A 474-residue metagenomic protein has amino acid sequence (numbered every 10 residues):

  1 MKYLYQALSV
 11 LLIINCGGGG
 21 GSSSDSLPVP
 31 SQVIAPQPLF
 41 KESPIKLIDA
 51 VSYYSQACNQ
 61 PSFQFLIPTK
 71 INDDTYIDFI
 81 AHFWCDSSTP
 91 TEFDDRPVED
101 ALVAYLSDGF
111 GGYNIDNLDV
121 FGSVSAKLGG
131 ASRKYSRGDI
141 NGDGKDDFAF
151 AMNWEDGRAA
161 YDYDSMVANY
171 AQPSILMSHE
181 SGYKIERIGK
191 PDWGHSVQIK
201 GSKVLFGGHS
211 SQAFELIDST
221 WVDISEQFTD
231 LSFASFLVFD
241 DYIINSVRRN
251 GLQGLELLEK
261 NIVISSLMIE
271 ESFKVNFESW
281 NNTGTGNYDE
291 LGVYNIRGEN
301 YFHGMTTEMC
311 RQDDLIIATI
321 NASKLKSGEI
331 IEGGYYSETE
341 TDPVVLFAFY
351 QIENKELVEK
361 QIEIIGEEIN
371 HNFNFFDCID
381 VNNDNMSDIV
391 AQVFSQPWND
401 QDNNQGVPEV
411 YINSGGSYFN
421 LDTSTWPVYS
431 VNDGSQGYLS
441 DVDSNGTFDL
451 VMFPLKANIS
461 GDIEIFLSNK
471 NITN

Functional and structural regions predicted by a protein language model:
K2-V10: Sec-dependent signal peptide recognition, specifically the positively charged N-region followed immediately by
I14-N15: C-terminal motif of bacterial Sec signal peptides marking the signal peptidase cleavage site
V29-S62, L106-G130, Q172-V197, S202-L205 (+11 more regions): Blade-edge motifs of beta-propeller repeat domains
S62-N72, H82, A131-G142, A151 (+5 more regions): Beta-propeller blade termini
D73-F83, G142-M152, S202-G207, D241-V247 (+4 more regions): Acidic/hydrophobic-patterned starts of short beta strands in beta-sheet-rich repeat architectures
W84-P90, W154-A159, R249-L252, A322-S327 (+3 more regions): Short glycine/acidic-enriched loop and turn motifs that connect beta-strands
N372-C378, A391-G406: Loop/turn-rich, solvent-exposed surfaces of beta-rich toroidal or solenoidal domains
Q436-N474: Blade-level signature of beta-propeller repeat domains, shared across WD40, Kelch, NHL, RCC1 and BNR/Asp-box propellers
